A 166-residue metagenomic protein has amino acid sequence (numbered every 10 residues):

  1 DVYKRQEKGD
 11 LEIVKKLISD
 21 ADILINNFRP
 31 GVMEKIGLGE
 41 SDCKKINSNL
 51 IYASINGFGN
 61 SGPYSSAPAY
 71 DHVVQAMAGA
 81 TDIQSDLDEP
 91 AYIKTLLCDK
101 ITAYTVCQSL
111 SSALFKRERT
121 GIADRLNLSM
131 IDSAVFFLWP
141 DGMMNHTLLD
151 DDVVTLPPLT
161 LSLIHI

Functional and structural regions predicted by a protein language model:
D1-Y3, I166: Short, small-residue-biased leader/transition segments that mark boundaries at the very start of proteins
K4-I13: PLP-dependent aminotransferase-class I/II
E7-K8, G59, D132: Residue-level detector of flexible, active-site-proximal loop/helix-junction positions within diverse enzyme catalytic
K16-L17: CheY-like receiver
A21: An anion/phosphate-binding loop that grips the pyrophosphate of nucleotide cofactors and donors
N26-D82: N-terminal Rossmann-like NAD(P) cofactor-binding subdomain of oxidoreductases, focused on the glycine-rich
M77-L163: Acidic, glycine-rich segments within the central catalytic cores of soluble metabolic enzymes that bind/position
